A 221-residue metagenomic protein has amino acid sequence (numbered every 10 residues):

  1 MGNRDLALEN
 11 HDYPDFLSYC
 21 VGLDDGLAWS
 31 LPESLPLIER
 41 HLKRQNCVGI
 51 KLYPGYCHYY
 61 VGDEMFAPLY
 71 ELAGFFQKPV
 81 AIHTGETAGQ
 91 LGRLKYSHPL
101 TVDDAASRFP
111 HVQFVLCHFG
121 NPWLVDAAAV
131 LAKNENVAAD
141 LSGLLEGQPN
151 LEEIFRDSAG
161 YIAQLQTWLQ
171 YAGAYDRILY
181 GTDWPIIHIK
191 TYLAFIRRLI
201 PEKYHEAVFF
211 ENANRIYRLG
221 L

Functional and structural regions predicted by a protein language model:
M1-Y96: Active-site gating/metal-coordination segments in enzymes
G2-L17, A106-P110, A132-G143, L193-P201: Short, electropositive alpha-helical surface patch
N3, W123-A127, I189-K190: Short, well-ordered alpha-helical microsegments
L6, Y19, I50, A73 (+5 more regions): Divalent metal-coordination and catalytic microenvironments
D15-F16, N46, H111, N136 (+4 more regions): Glycine-centered tight turns that cap/initiate beta-strands
E33-R40, E153-R156, G220: Short, surface-exposed amphipathic charged segments that create phosphate/polyanion-binding patches used for binding
C47-G49, G62-L179: Catalytic pocket-lining loop regions of alpha/beta-barrel enzymes, especially the amidohydrolase/enolase/GH5 lineages
Q166-T167, Y171-L179, I187-L221: Mid-to-C-terminal alpha-helical segments outside catalytic/metal-binding sites
